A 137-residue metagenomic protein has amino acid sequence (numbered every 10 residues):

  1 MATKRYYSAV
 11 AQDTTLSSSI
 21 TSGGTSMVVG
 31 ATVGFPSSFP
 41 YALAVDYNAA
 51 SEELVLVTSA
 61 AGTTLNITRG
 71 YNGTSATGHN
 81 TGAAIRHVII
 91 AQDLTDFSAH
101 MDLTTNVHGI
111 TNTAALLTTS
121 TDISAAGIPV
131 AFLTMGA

Functional and structural regions predicted by a protein language model:
M1-R69, T74, A99: Autoprocessing Asn-cyclization modules and mimics
D46-N48, A84-V88: Short, low-complexity, polar/charged sequence segments that are solvent-exposed and flexible
T68-S75, H79, R86-A137: Fibrous stalk/shaft segments of extracellular and virion attachment machinery
